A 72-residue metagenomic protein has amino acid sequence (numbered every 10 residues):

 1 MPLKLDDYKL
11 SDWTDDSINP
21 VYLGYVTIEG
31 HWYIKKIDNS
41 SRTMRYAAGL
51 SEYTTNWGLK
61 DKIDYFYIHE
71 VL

Functional and structural regions predicted by a protein language model:
M1-L72: Viral virion structural and adsorption modules
